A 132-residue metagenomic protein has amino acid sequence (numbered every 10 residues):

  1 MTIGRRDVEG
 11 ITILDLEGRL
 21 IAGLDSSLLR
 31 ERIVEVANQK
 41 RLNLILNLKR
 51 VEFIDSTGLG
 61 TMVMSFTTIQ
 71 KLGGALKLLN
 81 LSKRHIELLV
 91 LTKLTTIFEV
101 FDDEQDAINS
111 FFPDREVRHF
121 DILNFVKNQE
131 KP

Functional and structural regions predicted by a protein language model:
M1-D15: Short beta-strand/loop segment at the start of cytosolic alpha/beta domains
G4-R6, L79, E99-F101: General small-molecule cofactor/ligand-binding pocket signal
V8-G10, K83, Q105: Residues that form or immediately flank small-molecule/cofactor binding pockets and catalytic motifs
L16-G18, D103: Active-site donor-binding loop signature of nucleotide-sugar glycosyltransferases
L20-F98: Amphipathic alpha-helical interaction surfaces in cytosolic regulatory modules
D102-N128: A charged, well-structured terminal subsegment
